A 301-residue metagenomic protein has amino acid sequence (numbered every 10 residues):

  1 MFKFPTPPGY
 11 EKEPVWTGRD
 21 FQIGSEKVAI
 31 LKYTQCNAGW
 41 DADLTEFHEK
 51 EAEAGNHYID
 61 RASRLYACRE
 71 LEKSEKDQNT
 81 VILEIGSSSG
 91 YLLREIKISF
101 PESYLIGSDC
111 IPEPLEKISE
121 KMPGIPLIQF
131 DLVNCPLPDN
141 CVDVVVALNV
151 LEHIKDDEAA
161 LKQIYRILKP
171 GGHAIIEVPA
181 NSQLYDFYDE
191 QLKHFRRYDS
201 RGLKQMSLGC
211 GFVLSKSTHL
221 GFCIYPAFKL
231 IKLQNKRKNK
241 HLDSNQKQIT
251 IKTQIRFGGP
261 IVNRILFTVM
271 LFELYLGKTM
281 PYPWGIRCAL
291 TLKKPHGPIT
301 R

Functional and structural regions predicted by a protein language model:
M1-P138, V144-L148, L161, P283-C288 (+1 more regions): Conserved N-terminal segment of class I S-adenosyl-L-methionine
F2-G24, A52, I224-R301: A C-terminal cap/extension of S-adenosyl-L-methionine-dependent methyltransferases that defines the acceptor-substrate
P112, I154-E158, V178: A structural helix-start
N149-H153: A short His-aromatic
E158-H173: A short glycine-rich, Lys/Arg-flanked "PGG" loop and its adjoining helix->strand segment in the class I
A174-R196, S200-Q205: Short, glycine-/aromatic-enriched active-site segment of Class I SAM-dependent methyltransferases
F212-F222: Conserved S-adenosyl-L-methionine
